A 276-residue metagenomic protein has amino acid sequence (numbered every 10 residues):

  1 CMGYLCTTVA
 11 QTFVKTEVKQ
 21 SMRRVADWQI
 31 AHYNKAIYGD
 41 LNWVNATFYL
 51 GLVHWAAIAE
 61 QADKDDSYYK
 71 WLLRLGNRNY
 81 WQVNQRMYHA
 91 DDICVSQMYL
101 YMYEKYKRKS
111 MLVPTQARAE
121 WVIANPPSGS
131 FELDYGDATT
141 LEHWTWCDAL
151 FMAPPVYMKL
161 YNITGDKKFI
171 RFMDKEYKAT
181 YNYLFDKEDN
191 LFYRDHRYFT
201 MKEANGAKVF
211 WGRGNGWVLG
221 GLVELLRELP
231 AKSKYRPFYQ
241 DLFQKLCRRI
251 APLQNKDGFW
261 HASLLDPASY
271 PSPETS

Functional and structural regions predicted by a protein language model:
C1-F13: Bacterial Sec-dependent N-terminal signal peptides
Q11-S276: Glycan-recognition and catalytic cores of secretory/periplasmic carbohydrate-active enzymes
